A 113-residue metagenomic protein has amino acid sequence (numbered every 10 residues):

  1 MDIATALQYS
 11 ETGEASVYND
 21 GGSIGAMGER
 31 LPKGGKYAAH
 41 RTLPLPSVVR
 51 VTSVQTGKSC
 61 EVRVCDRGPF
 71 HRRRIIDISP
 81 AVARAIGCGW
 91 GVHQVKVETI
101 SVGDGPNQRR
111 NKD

Functional and structural regions predicted by a protein language model:
M1-D113: Secreted/periplasmic proteins
